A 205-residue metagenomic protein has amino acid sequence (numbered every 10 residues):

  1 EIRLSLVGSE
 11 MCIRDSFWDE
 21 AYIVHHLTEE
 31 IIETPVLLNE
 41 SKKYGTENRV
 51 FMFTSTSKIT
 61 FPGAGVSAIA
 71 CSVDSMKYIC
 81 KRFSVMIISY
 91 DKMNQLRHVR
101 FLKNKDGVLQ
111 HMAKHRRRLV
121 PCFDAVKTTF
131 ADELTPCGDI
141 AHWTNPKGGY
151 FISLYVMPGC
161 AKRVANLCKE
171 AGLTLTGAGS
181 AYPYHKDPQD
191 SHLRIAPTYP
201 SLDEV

Functional and structural regions predicted by a protein language model:
E1-G8, C12-I13: Single conserved hydrophobic/aromatic residue that forms the stacking wall/gate of nucleotide- or nucleobase-binding
R14-N39: Conserved PLP phosphate-binding loop immediately N-terminal to the Schiff-base lysine helix in PLP-dependent enzymes
F17-E20, T54, A68-A70, F151-Y155 (+2 more regions): Short beta-strand segments
K42-V120: Conserved core segment of the aminotransferase class I/II
T46, E170, Y184-V205: PLP-dependent enzyme catalytic core of the Aspartate aminotransferase-like
A113-K127, D139-Y155: Conserved glycine-rich beta-strand-loop-beta hairpin in the small C-terminal domain of fold type I
M157-A161, P200-L202: Helix N-cap motif at beta-to-alpha junctions
V164-K169: Short amphipathic alpha-helices in soluble, non-transmembrane regions that often serve as interface/regulatory elements
